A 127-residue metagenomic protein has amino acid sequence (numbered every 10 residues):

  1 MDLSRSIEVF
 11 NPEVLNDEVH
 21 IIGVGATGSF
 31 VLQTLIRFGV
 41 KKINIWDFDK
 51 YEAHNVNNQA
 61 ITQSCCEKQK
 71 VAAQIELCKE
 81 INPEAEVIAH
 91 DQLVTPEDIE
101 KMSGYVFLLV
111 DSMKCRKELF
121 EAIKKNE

Functional and structural regions predicted by a protein language model:
M1-H20, A53: N-terminal charged helix/coil linker that caps or initiates catalytic domains
L15-V40, N44-E52: Glycine-rich adenosine-cofactor-binding loop
N16, K101-G104: Alpha-helix C-terminal capping/helix-to-coil transition sites in glycosyltransferase folds
L32-T34, N57-N58, E118-E121: Short amphipathic alpha-helical segments
V40-N82: Glycine-rich phosphate-binding loop and adjoining beta1-alpha1-beta2 segment of Rossmann-like nucleotide-binding folds
N82-I88: A short helix-to-beta-strand connector/capping loop
H90-E97: Conserved SAM/SAH-binding loop
Y105-E127: ADP-ribose/adenylate-binding Rossmann-like module
